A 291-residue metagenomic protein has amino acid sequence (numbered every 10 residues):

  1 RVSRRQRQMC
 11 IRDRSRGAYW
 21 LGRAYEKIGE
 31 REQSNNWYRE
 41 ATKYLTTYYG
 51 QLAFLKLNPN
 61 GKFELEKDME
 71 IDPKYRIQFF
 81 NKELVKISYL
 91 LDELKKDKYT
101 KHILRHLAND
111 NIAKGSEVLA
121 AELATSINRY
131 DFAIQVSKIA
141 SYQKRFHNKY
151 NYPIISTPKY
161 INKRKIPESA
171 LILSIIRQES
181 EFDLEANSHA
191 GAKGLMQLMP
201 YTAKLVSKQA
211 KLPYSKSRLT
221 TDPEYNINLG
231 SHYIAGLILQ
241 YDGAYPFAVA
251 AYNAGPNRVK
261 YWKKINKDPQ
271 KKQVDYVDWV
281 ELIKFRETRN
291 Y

Functional and structural regions predicted by a protein language model:
R1-I11: Single conserved hydrophobic/aromatic residue that forms the stacking wall/gate of nucleotide- or nucleobase-binding
S15-E26: Extended, hydrophobic/aromatic-rich amphipathic alpha-helical segments that build helical scaffolds
A18, L84, E117-A120: TPR repeat positional signature
A24, I28-Q33, W37-E40, Q51-F54 (+2 more regions): Catalytic glycan-binding domains that act on GlcNAc-containing polysaccharides
M69-K82: TPR-adjacent "capping" and linker segments in tetratricopeptide-repeat scaffold/adaptor proteins
K82-Y99, I103: Alpha-helical segment of the N-proximal tetratricopeptide repeat
